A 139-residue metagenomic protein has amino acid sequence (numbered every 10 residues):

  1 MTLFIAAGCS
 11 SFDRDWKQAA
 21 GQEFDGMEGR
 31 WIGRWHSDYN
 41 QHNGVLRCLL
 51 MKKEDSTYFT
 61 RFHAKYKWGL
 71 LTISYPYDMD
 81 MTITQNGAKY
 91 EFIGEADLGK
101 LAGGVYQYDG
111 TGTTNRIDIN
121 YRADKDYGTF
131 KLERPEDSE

Functional and structural regions predicted by a protein language model:
M1-T2: Sec-dependent signal peptide recognition, specifically the positively charged N-region followed immediately by
I5-G8: C-terminal motif of bacterial Sec signal peptides marking the signal peptidase cleavage site
R14-D137: Central antiparallel beta-sheet cores of small beta-barrel/beta-sandwich binding domains
